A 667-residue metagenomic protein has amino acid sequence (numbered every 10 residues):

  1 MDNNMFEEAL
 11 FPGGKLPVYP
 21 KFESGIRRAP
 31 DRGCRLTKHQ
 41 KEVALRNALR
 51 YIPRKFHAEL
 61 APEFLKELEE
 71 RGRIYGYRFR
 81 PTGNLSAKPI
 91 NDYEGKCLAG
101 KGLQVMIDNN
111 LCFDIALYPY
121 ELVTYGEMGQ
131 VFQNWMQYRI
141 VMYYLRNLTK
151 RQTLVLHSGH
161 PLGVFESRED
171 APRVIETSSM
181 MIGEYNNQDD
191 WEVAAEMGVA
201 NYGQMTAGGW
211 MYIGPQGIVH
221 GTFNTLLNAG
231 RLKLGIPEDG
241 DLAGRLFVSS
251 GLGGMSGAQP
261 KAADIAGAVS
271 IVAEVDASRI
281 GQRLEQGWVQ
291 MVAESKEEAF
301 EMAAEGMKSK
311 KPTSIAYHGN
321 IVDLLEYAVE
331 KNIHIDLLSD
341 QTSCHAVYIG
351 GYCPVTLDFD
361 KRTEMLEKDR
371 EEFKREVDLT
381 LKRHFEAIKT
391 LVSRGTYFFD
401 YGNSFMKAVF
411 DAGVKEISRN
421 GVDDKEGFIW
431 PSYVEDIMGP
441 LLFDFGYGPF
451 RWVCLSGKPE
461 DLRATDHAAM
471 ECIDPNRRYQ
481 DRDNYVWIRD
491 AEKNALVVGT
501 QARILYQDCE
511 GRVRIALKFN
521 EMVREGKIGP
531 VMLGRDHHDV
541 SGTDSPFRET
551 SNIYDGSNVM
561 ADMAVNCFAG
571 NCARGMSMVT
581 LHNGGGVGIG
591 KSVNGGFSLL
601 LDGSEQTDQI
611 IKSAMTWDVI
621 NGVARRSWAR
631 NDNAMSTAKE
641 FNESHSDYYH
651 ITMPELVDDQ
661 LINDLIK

Functional and structural regions predicted by a protein language model:
M1-E196, A200-I213, R370-K518, M522-G534 (+3 more regions): Long, compositionally biased, glycine/small-hydrophobic-enriched stretches that function as flexible linkers, tethers
R146-L148, F165-D170, E184-N186, I236-L242 (+8 more regions): Solvent-exposed alpha-helices and their adjacent loops that cap or buttress functional pockets in soluble metabolic
E196-V199, T222-G235, P546-F547, D555: Active-site-proximal segments of catalytic enzyme domains that coordinate small-molecule cofactors or metal ions
Q204-L227, R231, A243-L246, L252-P312 (+7 more regions): Catalytic or ion-translocation cores adjacent to nucleophile or general acid/base/metal-coordination motifs in diverse
V269, H334, Y397: Residue-level detector of anion-binding/catalytic polar loops
A277, G319-V322, Q341-A346, G402-A408 (+2 more regions): Glycine-rich beta-alpha junction loops
S314-T342, A346-I349: Active-site/ligand-binding-proximal alpha/beta "capping" segment
D536-N566: Small-residue-enriched alpha-helical segments and adjacent helix-cap loops that form tight helix-helix packing
